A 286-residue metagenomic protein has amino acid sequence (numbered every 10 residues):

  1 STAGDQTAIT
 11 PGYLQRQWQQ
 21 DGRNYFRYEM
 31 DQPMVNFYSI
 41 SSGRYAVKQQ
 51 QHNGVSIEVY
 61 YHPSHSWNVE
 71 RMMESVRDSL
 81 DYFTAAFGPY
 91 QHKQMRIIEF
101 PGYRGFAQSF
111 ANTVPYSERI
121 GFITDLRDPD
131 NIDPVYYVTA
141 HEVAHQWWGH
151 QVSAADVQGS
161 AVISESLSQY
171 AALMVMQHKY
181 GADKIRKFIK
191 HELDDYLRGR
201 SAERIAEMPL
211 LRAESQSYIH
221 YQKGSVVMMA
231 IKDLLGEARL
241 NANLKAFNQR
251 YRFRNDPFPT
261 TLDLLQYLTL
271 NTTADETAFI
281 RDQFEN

Functional and structural regions predicted by a protein language model:
S1-A140, Y170: Hydrophobic helix-coil surface modules that form long, contiguous segments used for peptide/substrate interaction
H62-R71, L126, V157-Q158, A213-S217 (+2 more regions): Second-shell loop/turn segments in exported
P89-F100, A155-S160, D183-I185, A242-N243 (+1 more regions): Surface-exposed patches in mature extracellular/periplasmic domains of secreted proteins
Q91, S217-N286: Amphipathic alpha-helical substructures
E99-G102, D130-P134, A155, E207-Q216 (+1 more regions): Active-site-adjacent structural elements in folded domains
T139, V143-W148, L167, A171: Active-site His/Glu-centered metal-binding helix of metallohydrolases
V143-G159, H178: Catalytic Zn2+-binding segment of zinc metalloproteases
E165-V226, A230-L234, Y251-D256: Acidic/His/Gly-enriched intrinsically disordered linker/tail segments that often contain short helix/coil "MoRF-like"
